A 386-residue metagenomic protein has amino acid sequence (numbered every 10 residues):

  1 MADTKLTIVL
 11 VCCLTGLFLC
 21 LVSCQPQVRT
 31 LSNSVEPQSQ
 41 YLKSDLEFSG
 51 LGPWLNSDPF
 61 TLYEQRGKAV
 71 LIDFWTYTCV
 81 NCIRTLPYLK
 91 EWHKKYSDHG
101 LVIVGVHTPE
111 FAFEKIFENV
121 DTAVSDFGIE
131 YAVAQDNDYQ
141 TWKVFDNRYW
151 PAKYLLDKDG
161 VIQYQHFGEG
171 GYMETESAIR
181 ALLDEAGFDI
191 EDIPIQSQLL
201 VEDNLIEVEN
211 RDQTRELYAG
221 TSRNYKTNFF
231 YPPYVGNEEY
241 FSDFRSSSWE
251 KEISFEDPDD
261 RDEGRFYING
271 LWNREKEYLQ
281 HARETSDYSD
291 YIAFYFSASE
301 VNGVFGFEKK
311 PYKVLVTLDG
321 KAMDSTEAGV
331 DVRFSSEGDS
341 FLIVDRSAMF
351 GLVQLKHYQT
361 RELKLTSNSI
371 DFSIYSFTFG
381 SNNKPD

Functional and structural regions predicted by a protein language model:
A2-L10: Bacterial N-terminal signal peptides that target proteins for export
V11-C20: Bacterial N-terminal signal peptides
F18, C24-R29, Q38-G52, E176-D386: Non-globular targeting/processing and membrane-anchoring segments
E47-V70, Y96: A short beta-strand-turn-helix
P53, D121-L156, G303: Short, internal strand/loop/helix patches that form the active-site neighborhood or redox-interaction surface
P59-I83, L89, I103-V104: Short active-site neighborhood of thiol/selenol oxidoreductases, capturing the structured segment around
I83-D126, Q135-T141, V314: Structural microenvironment flanking redox-active thiols in thiol-disulfide oxidoreductases
N147-Y149, K158-A186: Non-catalytic, surface beta->alpha helical segment in thiol-disulfide oxidoreductase systems
